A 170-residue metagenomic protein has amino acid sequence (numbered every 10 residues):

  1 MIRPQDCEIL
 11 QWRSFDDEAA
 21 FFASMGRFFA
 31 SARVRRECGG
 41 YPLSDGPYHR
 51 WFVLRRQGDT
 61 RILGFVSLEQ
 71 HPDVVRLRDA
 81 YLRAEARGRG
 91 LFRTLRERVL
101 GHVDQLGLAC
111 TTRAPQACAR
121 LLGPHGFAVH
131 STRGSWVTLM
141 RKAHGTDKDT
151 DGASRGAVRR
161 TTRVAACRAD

Functional and structural regions predicted by a protein language model:
M1-C38: Short amphipathic alpha-helix that is part of the acyltransferase structural core
G26-G58: Active-site rim helix/loop that mediates acceptor-substrate recognition in acyltransferases
V53, T60-E69, V74-Y81: Conserved beta-strand in the GNAT
R83-E85: Active-site acidic-Proline motif in GNAT/NAT acetyltransferases
G88-G101: Conserved acetyl-CoA-binding loop-helix of GNAT-fold acetyltransferases
V103-P115: Conserved GNAT acetyl-CoA-binding A-motif
P115-G134: Conserved active-site alpha-helix within GNAT-family acetyltransferase domains
S131-D170: C-terminal "cap" of GNAT-fold acetyltransferases
